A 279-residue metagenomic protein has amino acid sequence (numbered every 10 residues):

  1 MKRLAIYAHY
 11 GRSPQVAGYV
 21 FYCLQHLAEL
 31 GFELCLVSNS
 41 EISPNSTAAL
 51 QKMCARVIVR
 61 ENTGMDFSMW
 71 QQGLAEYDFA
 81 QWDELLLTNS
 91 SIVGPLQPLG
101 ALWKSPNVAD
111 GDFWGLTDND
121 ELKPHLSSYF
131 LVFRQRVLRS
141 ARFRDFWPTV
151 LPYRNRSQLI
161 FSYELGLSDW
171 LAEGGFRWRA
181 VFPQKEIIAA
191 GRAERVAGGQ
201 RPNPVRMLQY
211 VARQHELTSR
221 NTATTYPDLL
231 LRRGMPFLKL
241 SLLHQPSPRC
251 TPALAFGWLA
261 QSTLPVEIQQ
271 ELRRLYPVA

Functional and structural regions predicted by a protein language model:
M1-A279: ER/Golgi luminal nucleotide-sugar-dependent glycosyltransferases, focusing on the catalytic module
